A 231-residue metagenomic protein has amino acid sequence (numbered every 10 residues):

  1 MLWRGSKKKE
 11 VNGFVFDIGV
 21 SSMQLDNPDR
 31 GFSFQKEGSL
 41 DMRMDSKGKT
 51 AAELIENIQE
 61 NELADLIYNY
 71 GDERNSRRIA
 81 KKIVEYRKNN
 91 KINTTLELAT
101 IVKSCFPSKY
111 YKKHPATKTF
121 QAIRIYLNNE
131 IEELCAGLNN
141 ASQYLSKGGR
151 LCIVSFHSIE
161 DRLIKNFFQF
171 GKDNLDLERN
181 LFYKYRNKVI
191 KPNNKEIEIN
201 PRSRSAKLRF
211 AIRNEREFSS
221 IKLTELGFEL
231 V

Functional and structural regions predicted by a protein language model:
M1-V231: S-adenosyl-L-methionine-dependent methyltransferase catalytic core, i.e., the SAM/SAH-binding region
